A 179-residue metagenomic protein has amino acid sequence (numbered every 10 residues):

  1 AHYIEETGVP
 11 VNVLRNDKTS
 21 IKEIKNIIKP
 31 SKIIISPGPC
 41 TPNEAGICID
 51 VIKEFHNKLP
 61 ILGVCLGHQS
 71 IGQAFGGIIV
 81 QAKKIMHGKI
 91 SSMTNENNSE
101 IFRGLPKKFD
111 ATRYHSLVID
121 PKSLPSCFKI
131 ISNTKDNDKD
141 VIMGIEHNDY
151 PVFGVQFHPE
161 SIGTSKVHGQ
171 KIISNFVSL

Functional and structural regions predicted by a protein language model:
A1-P60, L66, S165-L179: N-terminal beta1-alpha1 cap of cysteine-dependent amidohydrolase-like domains
P10-K18, P42, T94-N95, A111-Y114 (+1 more regions): Short gly/ser/thr-rich secondary-structure transition/capping motifs
P10-N12, P60, I78, D110 (+2 more regions): Conserved beta-strand segments of alpha/beta enzyme cores
I27-G104, D110: Cysteine-nucleophile active-site neighborhood
C65, H115, H158: Histidine-centered divalent metal-coordination motifs
S99-Y150: Catalytic beta-strand/loop cores that center a nucleophilic Ser/Cys/Thr and support acyl-enzyme chemistry
K135-L179: A glycine-centered loop/beta-turn motif at secondary-structure junctions
